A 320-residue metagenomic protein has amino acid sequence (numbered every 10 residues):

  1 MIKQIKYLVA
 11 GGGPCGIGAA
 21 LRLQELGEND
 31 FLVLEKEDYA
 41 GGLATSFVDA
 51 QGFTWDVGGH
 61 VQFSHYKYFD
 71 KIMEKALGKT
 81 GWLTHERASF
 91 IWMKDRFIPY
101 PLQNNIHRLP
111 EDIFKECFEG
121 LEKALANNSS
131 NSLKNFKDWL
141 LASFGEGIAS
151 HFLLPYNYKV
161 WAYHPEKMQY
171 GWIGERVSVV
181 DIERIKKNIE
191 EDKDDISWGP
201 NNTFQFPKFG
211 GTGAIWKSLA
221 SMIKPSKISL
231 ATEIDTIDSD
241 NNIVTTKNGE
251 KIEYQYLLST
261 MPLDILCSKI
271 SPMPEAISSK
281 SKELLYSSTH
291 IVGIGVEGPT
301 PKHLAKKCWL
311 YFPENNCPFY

Functional and structural regions predicted by a protein language model:
I5, D30, G59, Y254-Q255: Local beta-strand N-terminus motif with an aromatic residue
I5-V33: N-terminal Rossmann-like FAD-binding beta1-loop-alpha1 element of flavoenzymes
C15, D38-Y39, D264: Conserved Rossmann-like nucleotide-cofactor binding loop
Q24-D49: Glycine-rich FAD pyrophosphate-binding loop
L26, T232-Y320: Mid-domain catalytic core of redox enzymes that form a hydrophobic substrate pocket/lid adjacent to a catalytic redox
D49, W92, S229, T245-T246: A general beta-strand register signal
Q51-N128: Dinucleotide-binding Rossmann-like beta1-alpha1 core, especially the glycine-rich loop that anchors the ADP
R96, I113-S239, Y256, T260: Active-site/ligand-binding neighborhood in enzyme catalytic cores
